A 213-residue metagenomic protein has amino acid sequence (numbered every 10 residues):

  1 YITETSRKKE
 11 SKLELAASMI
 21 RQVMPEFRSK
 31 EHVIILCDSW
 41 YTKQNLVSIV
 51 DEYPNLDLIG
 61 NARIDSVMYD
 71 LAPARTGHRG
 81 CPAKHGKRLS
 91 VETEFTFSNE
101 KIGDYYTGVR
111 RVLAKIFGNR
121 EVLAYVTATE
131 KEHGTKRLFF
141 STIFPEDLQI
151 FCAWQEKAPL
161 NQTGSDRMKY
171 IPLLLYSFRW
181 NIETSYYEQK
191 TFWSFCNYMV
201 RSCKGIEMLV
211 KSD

Functional and structural regions predicted by a protein language model:
Y1-D213: Single, function-defining residue in the core of a domain
